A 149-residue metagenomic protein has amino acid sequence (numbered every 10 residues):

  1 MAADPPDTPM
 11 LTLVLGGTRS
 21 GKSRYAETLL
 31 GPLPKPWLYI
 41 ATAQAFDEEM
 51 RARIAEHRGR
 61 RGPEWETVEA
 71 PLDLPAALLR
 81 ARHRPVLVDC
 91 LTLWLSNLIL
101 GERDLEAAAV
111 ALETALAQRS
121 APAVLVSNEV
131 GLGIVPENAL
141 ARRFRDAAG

Functional and structural regions predicted by a protein language model:
A2-T12: Phosphate-binding P-loop
T12-R80: Conserved P-loop
P36, R84-P85, A123: The start of beta-strands in P-loop NTPase/AAA+ ATPase cores
Y39-A41, V88, L125: Structural beta-sheet core signal
R53, D89, E129: Acidic active-site catalytic centers that drive phospho-/nucleotidyl reactions and related ester hydrolyses
E56-R58, R84-P85, A141-F144: Short, hinge-like loop/turn segments at secondary-structure boundaries
R60-A108: Helix-adjacent hinge/juxtasegments
L72, L93-G149: Replace "adjacent to P-loop NTPase cores in ATP/GTP-dependent enzymes" with "adjacent to NTP-binding cores
